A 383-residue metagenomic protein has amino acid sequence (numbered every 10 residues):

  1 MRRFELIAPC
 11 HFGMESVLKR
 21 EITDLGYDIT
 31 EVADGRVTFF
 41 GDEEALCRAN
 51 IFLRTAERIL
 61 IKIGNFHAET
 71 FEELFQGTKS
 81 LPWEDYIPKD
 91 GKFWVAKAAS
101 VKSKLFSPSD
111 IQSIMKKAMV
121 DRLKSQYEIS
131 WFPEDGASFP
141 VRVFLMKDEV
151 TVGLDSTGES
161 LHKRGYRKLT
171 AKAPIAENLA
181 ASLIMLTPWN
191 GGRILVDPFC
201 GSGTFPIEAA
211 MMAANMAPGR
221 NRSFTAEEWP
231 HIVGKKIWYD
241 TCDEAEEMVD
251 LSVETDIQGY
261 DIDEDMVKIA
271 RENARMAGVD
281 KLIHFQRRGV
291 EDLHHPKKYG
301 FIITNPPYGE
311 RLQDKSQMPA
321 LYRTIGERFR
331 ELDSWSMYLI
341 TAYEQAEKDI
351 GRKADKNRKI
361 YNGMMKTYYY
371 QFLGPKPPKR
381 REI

Functional and structural regions predicted by a protein language model:
R2-F139: Non-catalytic nucleic-acid substrate-recognition regions in nucleic-acid-modifying enzymes
E44-I51, E159-H162, P378-R380: Short, charged/polar, Gly/Pro-enriched secondary-structure boundary elements
S100-S103, S160, P307-R311: A short, flexible beta-alpha/helix-coil linker loop
V141-T157, Y370: C-terminal edge-of-domain segments
V152-L186: SAM-dependent Rossmann-like transferase core, predominantly class I methyltransferases with a strong bias toward
I175-H295, E310-R311, Q317: Conserved S-adenosyl-L-methionine
G289-I383: C-terminal catalytic and target-recognition region of SAM-dependent MTase-like enzymes, primarily methyltransferases
